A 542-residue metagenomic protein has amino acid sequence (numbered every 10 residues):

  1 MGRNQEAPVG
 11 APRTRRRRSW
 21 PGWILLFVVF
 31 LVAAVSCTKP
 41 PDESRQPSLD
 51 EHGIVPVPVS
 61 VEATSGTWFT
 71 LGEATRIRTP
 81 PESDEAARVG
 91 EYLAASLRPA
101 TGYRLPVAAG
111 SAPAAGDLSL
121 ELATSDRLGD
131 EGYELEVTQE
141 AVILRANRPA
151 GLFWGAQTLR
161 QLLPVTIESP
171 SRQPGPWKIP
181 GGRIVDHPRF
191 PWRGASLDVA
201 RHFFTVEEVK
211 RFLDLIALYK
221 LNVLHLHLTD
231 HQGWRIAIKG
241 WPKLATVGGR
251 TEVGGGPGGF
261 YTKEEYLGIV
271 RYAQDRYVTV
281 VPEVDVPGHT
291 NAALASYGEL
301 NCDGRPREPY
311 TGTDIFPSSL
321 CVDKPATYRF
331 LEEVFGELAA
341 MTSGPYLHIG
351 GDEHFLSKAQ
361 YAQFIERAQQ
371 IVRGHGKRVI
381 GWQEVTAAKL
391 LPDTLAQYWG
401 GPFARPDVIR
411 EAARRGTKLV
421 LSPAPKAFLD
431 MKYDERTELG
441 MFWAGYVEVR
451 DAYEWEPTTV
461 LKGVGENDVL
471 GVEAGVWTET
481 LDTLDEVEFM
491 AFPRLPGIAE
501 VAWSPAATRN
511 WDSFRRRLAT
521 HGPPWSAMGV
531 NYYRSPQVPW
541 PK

Functional and structural regions predicted by a protein language model:
Q5-A7, R13-I24: Bacterial N-terminal signal peptides that target proteins for export
I24-A34: Bacterial N-terminal signal peptides
T38-F190, E486, A502-S535: Contiguous, structured surface segment used for ligand recognition
I77, R148, A195, I216 (+5 more regions): Conserved, mostly hydrophobic/aromatic
R127-S318, A326-Y328, G336-Y346, E473-T478: Feature activates predominantly on carbohydrate-active enzymes
L226-T229, V281-H289, D323, G350-D352 (+4 more regions): Generic beta-strand/beta-sheet core signal
G298-E299, E308-T394, W399, A404-E411: Active-site neighborhood of glycoside hydrolase catalytic domains
K389-T394, W399-K542: Flexible, acidic glycine-rich loops studded with aromatic residues
